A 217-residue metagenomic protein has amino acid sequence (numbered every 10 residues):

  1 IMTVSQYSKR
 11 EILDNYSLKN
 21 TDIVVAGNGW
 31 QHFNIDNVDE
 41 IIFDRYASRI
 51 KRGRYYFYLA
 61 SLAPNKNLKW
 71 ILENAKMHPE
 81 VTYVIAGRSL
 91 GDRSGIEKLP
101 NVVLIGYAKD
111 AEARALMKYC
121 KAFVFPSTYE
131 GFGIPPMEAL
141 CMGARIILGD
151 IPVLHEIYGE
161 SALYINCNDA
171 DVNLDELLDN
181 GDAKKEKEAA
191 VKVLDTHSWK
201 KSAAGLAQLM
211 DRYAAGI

Functional and structural regions predicted by a protein language model:
I1-I217: Carbohydrate transferase catalytic cores enriched for Leloir-type hexosyltransferases
